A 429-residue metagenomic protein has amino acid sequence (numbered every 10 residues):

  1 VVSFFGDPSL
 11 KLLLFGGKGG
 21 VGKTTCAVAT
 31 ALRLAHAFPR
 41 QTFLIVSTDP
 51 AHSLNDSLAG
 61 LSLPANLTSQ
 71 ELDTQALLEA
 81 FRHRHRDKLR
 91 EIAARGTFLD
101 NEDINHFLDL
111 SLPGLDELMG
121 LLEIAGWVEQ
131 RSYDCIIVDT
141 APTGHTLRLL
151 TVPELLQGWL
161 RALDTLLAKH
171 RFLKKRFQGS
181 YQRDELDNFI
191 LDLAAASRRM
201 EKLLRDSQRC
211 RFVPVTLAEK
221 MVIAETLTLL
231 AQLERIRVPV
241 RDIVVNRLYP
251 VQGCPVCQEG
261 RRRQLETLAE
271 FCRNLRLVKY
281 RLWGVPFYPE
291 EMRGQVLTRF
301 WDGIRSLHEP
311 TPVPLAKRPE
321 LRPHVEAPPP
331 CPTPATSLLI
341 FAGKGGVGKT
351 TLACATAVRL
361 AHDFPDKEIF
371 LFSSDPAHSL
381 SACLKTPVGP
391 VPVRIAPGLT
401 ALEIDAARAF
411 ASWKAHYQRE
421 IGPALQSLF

Functional and structural regions predicted by a protein language model:
V1-G6, E201-L339, P387, I395: C-terminal lobe/tail of nucleotide-utilizing enzymes
V1-L13, K18-V21, C26-V138, T143-R198 (+5 more regions): Nucleotide-state-sensitive switch-loop elements of NTP-binding domains
K23, E219-V222, K349: Alpha-helix N-cap/loop-to-helix initiation residues
I45-S47, V213-V215, I243-V244, G284 (+2 more regions): Extended hydrophobic secondary-structure segments that form protein cores and membrane-embedded regions
